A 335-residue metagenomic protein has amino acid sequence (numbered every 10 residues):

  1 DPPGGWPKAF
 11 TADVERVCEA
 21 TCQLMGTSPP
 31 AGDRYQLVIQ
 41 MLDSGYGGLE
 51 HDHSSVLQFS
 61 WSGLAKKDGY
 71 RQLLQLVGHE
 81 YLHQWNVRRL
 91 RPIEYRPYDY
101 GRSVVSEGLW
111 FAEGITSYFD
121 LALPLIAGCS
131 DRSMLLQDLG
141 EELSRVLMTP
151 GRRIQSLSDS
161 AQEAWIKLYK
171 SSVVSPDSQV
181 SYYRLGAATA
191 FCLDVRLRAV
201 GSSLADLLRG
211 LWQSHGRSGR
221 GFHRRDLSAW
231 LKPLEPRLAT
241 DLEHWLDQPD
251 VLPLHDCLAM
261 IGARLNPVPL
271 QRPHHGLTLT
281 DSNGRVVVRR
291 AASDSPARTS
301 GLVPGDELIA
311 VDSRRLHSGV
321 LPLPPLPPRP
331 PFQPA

Functional and structural regions predicted by a protein language model:
D1-L109: Juxtacatalytic substrate-recognition/specificity segment
G4-R16, K67-Q72, L76, S106 (+11 more regions): Soluble non-cytosolic domains of exported or imported proteins
D13-L24, S60, L76, E80-Q84 (+9 more regions): Generic, well-ordered alpha-helical scaffold segments in large soluble proteins
P30-D33, I93-E94, I126-Q137, L204 (+2 more regions): Acidic/polar loop patches that form or flank catalytic/metal-binding clefts of enzymes that bind anionic ligands
D33-Q40, L136-G140, L208-R209: Acidic/histidine-enriched alpha-helical segments
L90-Y98, S103-Y183, Q213-S218: Acidic/His/Gly-enriched intrinsically disordered linker/tail segments that often contain short helix/coil "MoRF-like"
W165-L258: Amphipathic alpha-helical substructures
G216-A335: Beta/coil-rich, acidic/histidine-enriched accessory regions frequently appended to metallopeptidases
